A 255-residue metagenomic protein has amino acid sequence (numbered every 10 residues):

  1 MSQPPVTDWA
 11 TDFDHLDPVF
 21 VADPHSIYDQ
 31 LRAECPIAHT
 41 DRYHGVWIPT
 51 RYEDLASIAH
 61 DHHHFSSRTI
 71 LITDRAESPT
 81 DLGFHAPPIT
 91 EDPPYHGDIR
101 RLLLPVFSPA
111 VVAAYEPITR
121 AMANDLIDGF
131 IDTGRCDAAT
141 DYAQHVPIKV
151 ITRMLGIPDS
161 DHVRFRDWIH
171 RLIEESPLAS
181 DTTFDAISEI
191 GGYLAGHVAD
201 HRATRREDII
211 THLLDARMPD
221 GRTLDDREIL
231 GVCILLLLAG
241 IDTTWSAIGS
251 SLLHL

Functional and structural regions predicted by a protein language model:
M1-A139, I148-R166, H170-I187: Active-site substrate-recognition loop segments, prototypically the cytochrome P450 B′-helix/B-C loop
Q30-A33, D220-L237: Short, hydrophobic/aliphatic alpha-helical segments
P94, R135-A143, T223-E228, D242: Structural motif
I99, Q144, R206-I209, D225-L230 (+1 more regions): N-terminal alpha-helical segment
L126, D167-R222: Cytochrome P450 catalytic core segment centered on helix I
V146-T152, I248-S251: PAPS/PAP-binding and catalytic site of the sulfotransferase fold
P147, I151, L194, L213 (+1 more regions): Conserved hydrophobic/aromatic pocket- or pore-lining residues that grip, position, or stack substrates in active sites
I229-L237, I241-L255: Cytochrome P450 catalytic-core helices
